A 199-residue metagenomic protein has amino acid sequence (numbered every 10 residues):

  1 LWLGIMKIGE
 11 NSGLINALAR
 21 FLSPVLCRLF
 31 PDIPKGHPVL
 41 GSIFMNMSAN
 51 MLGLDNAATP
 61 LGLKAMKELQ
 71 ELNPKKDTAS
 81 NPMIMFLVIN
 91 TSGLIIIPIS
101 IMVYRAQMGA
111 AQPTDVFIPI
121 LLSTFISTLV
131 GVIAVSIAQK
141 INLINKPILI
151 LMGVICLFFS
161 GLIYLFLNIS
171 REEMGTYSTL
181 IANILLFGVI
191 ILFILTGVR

Functional and structural regions predicted by a protein language model:
L1, V103-R199: Signature of multi-pass transmembrane helix bundles
L1-E71, R199: Membrane-embedded alpha-helical segments and adjacent helix-loop junctions characteristic of multi-pass solute
I8-A19, P82-M85, K146-I155: Alpha-helical transmembrane segments of integral membrane proteins, especially early/N-terminal helices
G9-G13, L22, N73, M108 (+1 more regions): Membrane-interfacial segments
G13, A17-F21, S42, P60 (+7 more regions): Conserved active-site and cofactor/substrate-binding residues in soluble primary-metabolism enzymes
I33-V39, Q70-V88, A111-P119: Membrane-interface alpha-helices at helix entry/exit sites of multi-pass transporters
L52, I84-P98, I118-V132: Membrane-embedded alpha-helical segments of transport systems, primarily multispan ion/solute transporters
D55, T59-K76, I101-T114: Membrane-interfacial helix-loop connectors
